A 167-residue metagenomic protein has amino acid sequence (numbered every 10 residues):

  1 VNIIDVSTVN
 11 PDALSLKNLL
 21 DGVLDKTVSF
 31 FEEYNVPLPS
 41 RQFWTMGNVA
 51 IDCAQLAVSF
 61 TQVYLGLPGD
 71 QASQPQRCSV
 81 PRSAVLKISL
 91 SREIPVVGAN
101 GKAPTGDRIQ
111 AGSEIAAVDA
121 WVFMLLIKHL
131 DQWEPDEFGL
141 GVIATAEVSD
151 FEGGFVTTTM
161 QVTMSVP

Functional and structural regions predicted by a protein language model:
V1-C78: Small/polar-rich, solvent-exposed N-terminal microdomains that initiate assembly or binding
N2-A13, N18, R77-S83, S91-L125: Extracellular/virion structural assembly segments
V28-V36, N48, Q110-S165: Acidic-leaning, charged glycine-interspersed low-complexity segments
A50, G69-A72, G101-P104, V142-A144: Polar low-complexity intrinsically disordered regions enriched in Ser/Thr and small residues
A57-S59, Y64, S83-V85, T145-E147 (+1 more regions): Ser/Thr- (and often Asn-) enriched beta-sheet segments in non-cytosolic proteins
V80-V97, G153-P167: Oligomerization/assembly interface segments of phage tail-like spikes and tubes
